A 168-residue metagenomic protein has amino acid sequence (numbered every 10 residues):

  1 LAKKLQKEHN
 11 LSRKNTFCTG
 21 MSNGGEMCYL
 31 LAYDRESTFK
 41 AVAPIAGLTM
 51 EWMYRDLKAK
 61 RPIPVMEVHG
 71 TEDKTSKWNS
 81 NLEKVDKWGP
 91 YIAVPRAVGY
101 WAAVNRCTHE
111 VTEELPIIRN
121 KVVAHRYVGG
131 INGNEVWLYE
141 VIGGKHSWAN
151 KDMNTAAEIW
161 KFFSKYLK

Functional and structural regions predicted by a protein language model:
L1-N23, Y33-T38: Gly/Ser-rich "nucleophile elbow"/oxyanion-hole loop immediately N-terminal to the catalytic nucleophile in hydrolases
G25-E36, A46, R55: Short glycine-enriched nucleophile-adjacent loop and the immediately C-terminal alpha-helix near the catalytic center
L30-L31, M53-L57, K77-N81, N150-M153: Short, solvent-exposed loop/turn and secondary-structure capping segments
S37-L48, P64: A conserved short beta-strand
A43-M50, G70-K74: Active-site nucleophile loop of the alpha/beta-hydrolase fold
L48-V65: Flexible "cap/lid" loop of the alpha/beta hydrolase fold
V65-V68, I92-A93, A102-K168: C-terminal catalytic histidine-bearing segment of alpha/beta-hydrolase fold enzymes
T71-K74, N79-N81, G143-K145: Acidic beta-to-alpha connecting loop that harbors the catalytic carboxylate
